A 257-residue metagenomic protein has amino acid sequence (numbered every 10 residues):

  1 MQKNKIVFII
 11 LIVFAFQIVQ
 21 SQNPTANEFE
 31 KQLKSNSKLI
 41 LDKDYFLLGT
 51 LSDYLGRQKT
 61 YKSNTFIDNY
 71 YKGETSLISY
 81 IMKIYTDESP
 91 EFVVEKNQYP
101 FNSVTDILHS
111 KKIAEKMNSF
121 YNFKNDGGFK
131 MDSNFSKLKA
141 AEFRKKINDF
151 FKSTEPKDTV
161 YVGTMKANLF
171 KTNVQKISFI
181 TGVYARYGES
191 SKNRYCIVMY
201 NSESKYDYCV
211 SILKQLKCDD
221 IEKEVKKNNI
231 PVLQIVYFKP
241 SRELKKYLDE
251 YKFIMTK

Functional and structural regions predicted by a protein language model:
M1-P24: Bacterial Sec-dependent N-terminal signal peptides
Q2, Y187, K226-N228: A general structural signal for short secondary-structure junctions and capping/turn motifs
Q22-K124, G128, F143, N148-L216: Intein-associated homing endonuclease modules of the LAGLIDADG/DOD-type, together with closely related HINT-family
M131-F135, Y237: Short, hydrophobic/aromatic-enriched beta-strand segments in well-ordered soluble domains
E203-K257: General nucleic-acid-binding
